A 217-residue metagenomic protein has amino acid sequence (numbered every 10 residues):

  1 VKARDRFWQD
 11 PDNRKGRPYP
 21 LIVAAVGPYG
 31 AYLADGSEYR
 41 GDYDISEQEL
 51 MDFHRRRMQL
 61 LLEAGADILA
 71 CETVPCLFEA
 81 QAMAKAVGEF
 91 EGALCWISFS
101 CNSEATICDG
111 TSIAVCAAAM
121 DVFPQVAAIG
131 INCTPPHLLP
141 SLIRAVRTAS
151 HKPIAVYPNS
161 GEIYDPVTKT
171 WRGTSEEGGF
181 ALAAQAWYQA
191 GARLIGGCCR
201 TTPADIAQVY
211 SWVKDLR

Functional and structural regions predicted by a protein language model:
V1-R217: Domain-level signal for soluble alpha/beta catalytic cores
